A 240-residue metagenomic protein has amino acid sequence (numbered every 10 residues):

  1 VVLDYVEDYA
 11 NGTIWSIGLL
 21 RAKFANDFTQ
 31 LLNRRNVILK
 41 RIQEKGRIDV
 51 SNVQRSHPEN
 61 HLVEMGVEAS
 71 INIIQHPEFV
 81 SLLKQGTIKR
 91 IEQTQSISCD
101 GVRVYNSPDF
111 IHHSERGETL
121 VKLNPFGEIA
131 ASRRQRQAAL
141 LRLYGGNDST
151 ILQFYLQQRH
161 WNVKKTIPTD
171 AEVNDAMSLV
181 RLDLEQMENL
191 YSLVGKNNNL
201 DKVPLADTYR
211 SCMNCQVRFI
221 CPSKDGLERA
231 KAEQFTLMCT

Functional and structural regions predicted by a protein language model:
V1-N11, A139-L143: Short, hydrophobic/amphipathic alpha-helical patches that form generic packing surfaces within helical domains
V2, F110, C215: A residue-level signal for conserved active-site and pocket-lining positions in enzyme catalytic cores
Y5-I91: A non-catalytic, helix-rich entry segment at domain boundaries
D8, G12, R116, G127 (+1 more regions): Short loop/turn segments at secondary-structure transitions that flank enzyme active sites
L62-Q75, R134-L141, M177-D183: Well-ordered, non-membrane alpha-helical segments in soluble/globular domains
H76, H113-S114, Q153-Q158: Acidic/polar residues at beta-strand termini and the immediately following turn/coil
Q85-L140, L200: Non-catalytic protein-protein interaction segments used by genome-maintenance enzymes to assemble and couple activities
A130-A131, A138, Y144-C239: Metal-dependent nuclease catalytic regions and adjoining charged, substrate-binding loops involved in nucleic-acid end
